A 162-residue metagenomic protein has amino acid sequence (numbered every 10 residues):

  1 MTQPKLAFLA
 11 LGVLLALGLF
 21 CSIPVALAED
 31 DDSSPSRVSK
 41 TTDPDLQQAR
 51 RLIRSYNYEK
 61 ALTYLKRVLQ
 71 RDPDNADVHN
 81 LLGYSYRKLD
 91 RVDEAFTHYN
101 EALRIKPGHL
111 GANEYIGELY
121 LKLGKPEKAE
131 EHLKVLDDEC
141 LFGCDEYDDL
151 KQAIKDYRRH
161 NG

Functional and structural regions predicted by a protein language model:
K40-R71: Alpha-helical segment of the N-proximal tetratricopeptide repeat
T41, N75, H109, G143-C144: Residue-level recognition of tetratricopeptide repeat
R71, I105, D138-F142: Structural marker of alpha-solenoid helical repeat scaffolds
L81, Y115, D149-A153: Canonical tetratricopeptide repeat
E118-D145: TPR/TPR-like (Sel1-like) alpha-helical repeat modules
